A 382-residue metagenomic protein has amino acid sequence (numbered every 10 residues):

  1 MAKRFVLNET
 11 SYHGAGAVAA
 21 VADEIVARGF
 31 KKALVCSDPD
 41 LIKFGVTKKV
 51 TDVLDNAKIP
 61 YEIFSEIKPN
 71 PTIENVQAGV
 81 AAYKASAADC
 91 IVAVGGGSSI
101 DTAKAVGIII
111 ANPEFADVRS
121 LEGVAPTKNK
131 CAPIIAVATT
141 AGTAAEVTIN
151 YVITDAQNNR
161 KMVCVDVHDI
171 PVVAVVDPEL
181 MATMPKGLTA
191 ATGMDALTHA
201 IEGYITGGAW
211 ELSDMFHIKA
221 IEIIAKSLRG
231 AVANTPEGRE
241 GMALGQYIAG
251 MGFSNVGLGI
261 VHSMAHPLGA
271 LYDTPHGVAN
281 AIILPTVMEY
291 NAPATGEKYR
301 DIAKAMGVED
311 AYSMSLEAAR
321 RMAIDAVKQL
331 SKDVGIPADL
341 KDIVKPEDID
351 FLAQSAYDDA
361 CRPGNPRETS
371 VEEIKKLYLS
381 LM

Functional and structural regions predicted by a protein language model:
M1-F64: An N-terminal, well-structured beta->alpha segment
V18-V21, K43-V46, I73-V76, S99-A103 (+3 more regions): Short glycine/serine/threonine-rich phosphate/pyrophosphate-binding segments that cradle anionic phosphate groups
I42-F115, R229-R239: N-terminal small/polar loop signature for handling phosphorylated ligands or for N-terminal nucleophile
E74-E179: Glycine/threonine-rich beta-strand-loop-alpha-helix active-site module that forms ligand/phosphate-binding
N150-V256, E372: Carboxylate- and glycine-rich phosphate/diphosphate-binding segment that chelates Mg2+/Mn2+
P267-M306: Catalytic phosphate/nucleotide-handling subdomain of diverse soluble enzymes
Y299, E309-M382: C-terminal charged capping/lid subdomain of soluble metabolic enzymes
